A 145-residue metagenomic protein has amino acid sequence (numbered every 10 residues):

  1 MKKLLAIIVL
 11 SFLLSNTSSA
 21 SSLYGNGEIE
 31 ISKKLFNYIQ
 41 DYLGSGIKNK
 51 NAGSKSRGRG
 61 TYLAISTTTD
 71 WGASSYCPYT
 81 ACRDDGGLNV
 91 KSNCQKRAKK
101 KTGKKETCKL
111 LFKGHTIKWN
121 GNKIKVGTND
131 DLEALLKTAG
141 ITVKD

Functional and structural regions predicted by a protein language model:
L4-S15: Sec-dependent N-terminal signal peptides
N16-A20: Sec/Tat signal peptide C-region and signal peptidase I cleavage site
S21-D145: Secreted/extracellular ectodomain signature
